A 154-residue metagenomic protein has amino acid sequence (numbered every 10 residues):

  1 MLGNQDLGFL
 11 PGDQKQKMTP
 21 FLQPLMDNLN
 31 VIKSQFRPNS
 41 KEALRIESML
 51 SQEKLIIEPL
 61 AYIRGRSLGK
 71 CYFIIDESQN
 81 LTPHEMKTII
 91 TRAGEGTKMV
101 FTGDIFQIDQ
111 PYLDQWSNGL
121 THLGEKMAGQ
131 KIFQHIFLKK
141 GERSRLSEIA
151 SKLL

Functional and structural regions predicted by a protein language model:
M1-K70, N80-L154: Conserved helicase motor core of SF1/SF2 NTP-dependent helicases
I74-I75: Hydrophobic residues in beta-strands of the RecA-like P-loop NTPase core, especially within AAA+ ATPase
